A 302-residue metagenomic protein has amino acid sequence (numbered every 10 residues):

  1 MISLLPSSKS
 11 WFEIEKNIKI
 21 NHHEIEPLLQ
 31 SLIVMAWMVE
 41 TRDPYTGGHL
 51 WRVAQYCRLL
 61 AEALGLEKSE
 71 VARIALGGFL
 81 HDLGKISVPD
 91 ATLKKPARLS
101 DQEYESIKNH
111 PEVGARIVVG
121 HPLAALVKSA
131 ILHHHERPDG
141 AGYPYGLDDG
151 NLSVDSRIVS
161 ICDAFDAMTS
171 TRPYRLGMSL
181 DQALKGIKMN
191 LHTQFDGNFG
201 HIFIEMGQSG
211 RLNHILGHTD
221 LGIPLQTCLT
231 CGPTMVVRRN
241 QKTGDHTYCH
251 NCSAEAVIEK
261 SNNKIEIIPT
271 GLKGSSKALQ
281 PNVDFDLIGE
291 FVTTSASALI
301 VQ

Functional and structural regions predicted by a protein language model:
I2-V301: Histidine- and acidic-residue-rich, metal-dependent catalytic cores
